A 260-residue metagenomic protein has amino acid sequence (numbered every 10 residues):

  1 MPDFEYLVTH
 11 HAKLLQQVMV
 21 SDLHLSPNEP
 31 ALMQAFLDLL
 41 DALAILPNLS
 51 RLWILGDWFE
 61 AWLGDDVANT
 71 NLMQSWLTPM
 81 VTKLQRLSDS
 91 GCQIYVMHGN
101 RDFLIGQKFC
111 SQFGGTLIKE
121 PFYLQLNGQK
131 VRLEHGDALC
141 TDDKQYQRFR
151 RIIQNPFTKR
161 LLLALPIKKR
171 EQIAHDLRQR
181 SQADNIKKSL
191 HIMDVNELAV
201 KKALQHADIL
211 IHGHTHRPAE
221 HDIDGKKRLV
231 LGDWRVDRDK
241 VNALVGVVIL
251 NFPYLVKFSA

Functional and structural regions predicted by a protein language model:
P2-E5, Q16, L25-L126: Core catalytic region of metal-dependent phosphoesterases/phosphodiesterases, especially metallo-beta-lactamase-like
V8-V18, L124-R132, I223-K227: Beta-strand-turn-beta hairpins that frame and shape the catalytic cleft of phosphate-ester-processing enzymes
Q17-M19, L52-I54, R132, I211: Residue-level marker for buried hydrophobic side chains located in beta-strands that build the well-ordered beta-sheet
V20-S26, D65-N69, R178-K187: Short, basic, glycine/proline-bearing loop/turn elements
L23, P121-Y123, W234, S259: Short, solvent-exposed coil/turn elements at secondary-structure transition points
L23-H24, F59, D137, S259: Anionic group-transfer/hydrolysis microenvironments
G114-K119, K130-R132, D137, D143-Q147 (+1 more regions): Conserved beta-sheet core of the metallophosphoesterase superfamily
G136-V195: Active-site-proximal loop/helix segment associated with metal-binding centers of metalloenzymes
